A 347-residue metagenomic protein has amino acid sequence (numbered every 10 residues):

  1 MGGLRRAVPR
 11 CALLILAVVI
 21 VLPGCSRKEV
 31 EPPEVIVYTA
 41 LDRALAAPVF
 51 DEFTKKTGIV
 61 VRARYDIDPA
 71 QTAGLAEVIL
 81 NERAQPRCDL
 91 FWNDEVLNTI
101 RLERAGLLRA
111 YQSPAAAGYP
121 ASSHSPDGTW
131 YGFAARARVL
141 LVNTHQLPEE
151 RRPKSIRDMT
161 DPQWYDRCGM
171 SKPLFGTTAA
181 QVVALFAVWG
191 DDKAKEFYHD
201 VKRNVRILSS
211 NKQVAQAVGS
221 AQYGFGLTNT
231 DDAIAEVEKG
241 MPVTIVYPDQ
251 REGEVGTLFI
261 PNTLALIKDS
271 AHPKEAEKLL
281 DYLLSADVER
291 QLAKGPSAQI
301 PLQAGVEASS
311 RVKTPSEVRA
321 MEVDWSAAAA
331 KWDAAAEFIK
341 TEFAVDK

Functional and structural regions predicted by a protein language model:
C25-N98: Early extracytoplasmic/lumenal segment of secretory-pathway proteins
Y38-L41, P126-F133, V142-T144, E149 (+2 more regions): Short beta-strand->loop
P86-F91, R109-L140, R157, R167-M170: A structural signal for short loop-to-beta-strand junctions that line the ligand-binding cleft of periplasmic/secreted
V96-L107, S125-R152, V183, F259-L264: Periplasmic solute-binding protein
L102-A110, A121-G128, E236-D249: Ligand-binding "clamshell"
G118, R136, F197-V201, I207-L208 (+1 more regions): Periplasmic-binding protein-like
P173, T178-A180, A184-P248: Ligand-binding pocket segment of bilobal, Venus flytrap-like solute-binding proteins
N262-V323: Mature extracytoplasmic/periplasmic domains
